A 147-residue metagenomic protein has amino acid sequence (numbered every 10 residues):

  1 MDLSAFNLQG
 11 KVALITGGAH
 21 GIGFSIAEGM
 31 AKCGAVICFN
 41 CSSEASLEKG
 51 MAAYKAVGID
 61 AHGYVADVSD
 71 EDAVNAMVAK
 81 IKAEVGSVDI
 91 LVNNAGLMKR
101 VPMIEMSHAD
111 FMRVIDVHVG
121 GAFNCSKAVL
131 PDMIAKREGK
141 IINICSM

Functional and structural regions predicted by a protein language model:
V12, A19-H20: Conserved glycine-rich cofactor-binding loop
C33-K49: Conserved glycine-rich Rossmann-like NAD(P)H-binding loop of the short-chain dehydrogenase/reductase
E44-S46, V65-M77, H108: The beta1-alpha1 cofactor-binding region of Rossmann-like NAD(H)/NADP(H)-dependent oxidoreductases
V57-D60, K80-L91, K99, E138: A glycine-rich helix->loop->beta "capping" turn within Rossmann-like NAD(P)(H)-dependent oxidoreductase domains
P102-M103, D110-I115, I141: Substrate-binding pocket helix/loop in short-chain dehydrogenase/reductase
S126-K127: A short, exposed helix-loop element centered on a Lys and neighboring polar residues
S146: Residue(s) in the substrate-gating loop at a strand-loop-helix junction that position the organic substrate next
